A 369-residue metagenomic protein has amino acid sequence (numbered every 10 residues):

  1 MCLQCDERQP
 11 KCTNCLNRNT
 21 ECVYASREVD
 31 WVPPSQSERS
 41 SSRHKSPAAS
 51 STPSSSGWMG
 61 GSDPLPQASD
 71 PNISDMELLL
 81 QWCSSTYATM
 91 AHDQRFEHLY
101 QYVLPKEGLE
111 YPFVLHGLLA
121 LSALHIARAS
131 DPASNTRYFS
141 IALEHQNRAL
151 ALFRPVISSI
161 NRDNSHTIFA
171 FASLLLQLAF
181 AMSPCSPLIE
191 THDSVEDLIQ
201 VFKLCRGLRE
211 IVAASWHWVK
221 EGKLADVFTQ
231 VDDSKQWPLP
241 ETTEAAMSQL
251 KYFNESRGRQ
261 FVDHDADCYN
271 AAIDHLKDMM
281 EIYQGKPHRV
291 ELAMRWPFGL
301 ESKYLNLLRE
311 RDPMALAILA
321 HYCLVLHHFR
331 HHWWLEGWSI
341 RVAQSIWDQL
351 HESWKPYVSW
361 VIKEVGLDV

Functional and structural regions predicted by a protein language model:
M1-D30, R95: N-terminal cysteine-rich, zinc-dependent DNA-binding domains of eukaryotic transcription factors
L16, I73-Y87, E107-S130, E144-R148 (+3 more regions): Amphipathic alpha-helical regulatory regions
Y24-R27, P33-I141, R154-S159: Internal amphipathic alpha-helical repeat/solenoid segments
S74-M90, Y138-E144, N270-M294: An acidic intrinsically disordered interaction segment
E97-Q101, Q146-I157, A293-L308: Short amphipathic alpha-helical segments and their helix-coil junctions
K106, V195-V369: C-terminal effector modules of eukaryotic transcription factors
S134-Y138, N164-T167, D197, R309 (+1 more regions): Residue-level recognition of alpha-helical structural elements
F139-P155, Q177-K220: Structured all-alpha helical bundle cores of eukaryotic regulatory proteins
